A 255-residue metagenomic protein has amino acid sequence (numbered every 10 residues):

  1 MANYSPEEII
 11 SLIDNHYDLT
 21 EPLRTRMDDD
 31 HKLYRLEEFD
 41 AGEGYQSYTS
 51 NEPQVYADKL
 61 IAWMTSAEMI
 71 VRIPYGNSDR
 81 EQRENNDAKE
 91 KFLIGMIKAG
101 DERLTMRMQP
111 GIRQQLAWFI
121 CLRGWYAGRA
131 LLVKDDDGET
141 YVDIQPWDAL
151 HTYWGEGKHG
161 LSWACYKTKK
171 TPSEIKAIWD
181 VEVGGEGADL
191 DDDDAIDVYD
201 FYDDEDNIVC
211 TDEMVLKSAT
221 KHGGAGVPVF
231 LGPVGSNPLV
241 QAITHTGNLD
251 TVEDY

Functional and structural regions predicted by a protein language model:
M1-V209, V215, K221: Extended, helix-rich architectural segments
V209-Y255: Extended, charged amphipathic alpha-helical segments
